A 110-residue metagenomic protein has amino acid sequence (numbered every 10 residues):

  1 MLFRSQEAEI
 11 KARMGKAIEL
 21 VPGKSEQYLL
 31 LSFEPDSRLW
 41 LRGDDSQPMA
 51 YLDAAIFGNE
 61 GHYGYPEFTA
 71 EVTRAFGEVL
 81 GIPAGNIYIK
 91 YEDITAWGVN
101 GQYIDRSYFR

Functional and structural regions predicted by a protein language model:
E7-S25, L29: N-terminal first-folded block
I10, M14-I18, Y51-A54, V72-F76 (+1 more regions): Short, structured motif recognition centered on aromatic/hydrophobic residues
G23-R42: Short, glycine- and small/hydrophobic-rich beta-strand elements in well-ordered beta-sheets
S32-E34, D53-A55, K90-E92: Solvent-exposed beta-strand sheet faces enriched in polar/charged residues
G43-V79: Mid-chain, well-packed structural core segment of small domains
R74-G98: C-terminal structural segments of small proteins and small subunits
V99-R110: Short, low-complexity, polybasic intrinsically disordered segments
